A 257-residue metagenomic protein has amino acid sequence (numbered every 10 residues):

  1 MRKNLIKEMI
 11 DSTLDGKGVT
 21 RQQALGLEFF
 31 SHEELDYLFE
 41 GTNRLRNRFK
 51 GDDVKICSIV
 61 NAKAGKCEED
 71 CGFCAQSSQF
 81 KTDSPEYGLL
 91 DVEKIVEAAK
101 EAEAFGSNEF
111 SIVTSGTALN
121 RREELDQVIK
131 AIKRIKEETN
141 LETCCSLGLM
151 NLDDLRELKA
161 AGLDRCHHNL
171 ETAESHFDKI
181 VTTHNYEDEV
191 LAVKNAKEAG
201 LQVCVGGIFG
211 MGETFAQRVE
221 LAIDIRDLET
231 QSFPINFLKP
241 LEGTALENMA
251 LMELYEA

Functional and structural regions predicted by a protein language model:
M1-E68: Flexible, acidic/Gly-rich N-terminal and inter-domain linker regions that tether and position cofactor-handling modules
G16, T42, C71, H168 (+2 more regions): Conserved, mostly hydrophobic/aromatic
V54-K94: Canonical Radical SAM [4Fe-4S] cluster-binding loop centered on the CxxxCxxC motif and its immediate flanking residues
C57-V60, K81-S84, F110-E124, H176-F177 (+1 more regions): Glycine-rich, proline-tolerant flexible connector loops at the mouths of alpha/beta enzymes
Q79-F110, K130: Conserved alpha-helical substructure of the radical SAM core
S107-V193, E198-L201, M211-G212: Conserved SAM/AdoMet-binding glycine-rich loop
T114, T139, E187-L246, A257: Conserved C-terminal portion of the radical SAM core fold that forms the substrate/S-adenosylmethionine-binding
L125-K130, N185-E187, R218-E220, A250-E256: Charged helix-capping and loop-helix junction motifs
